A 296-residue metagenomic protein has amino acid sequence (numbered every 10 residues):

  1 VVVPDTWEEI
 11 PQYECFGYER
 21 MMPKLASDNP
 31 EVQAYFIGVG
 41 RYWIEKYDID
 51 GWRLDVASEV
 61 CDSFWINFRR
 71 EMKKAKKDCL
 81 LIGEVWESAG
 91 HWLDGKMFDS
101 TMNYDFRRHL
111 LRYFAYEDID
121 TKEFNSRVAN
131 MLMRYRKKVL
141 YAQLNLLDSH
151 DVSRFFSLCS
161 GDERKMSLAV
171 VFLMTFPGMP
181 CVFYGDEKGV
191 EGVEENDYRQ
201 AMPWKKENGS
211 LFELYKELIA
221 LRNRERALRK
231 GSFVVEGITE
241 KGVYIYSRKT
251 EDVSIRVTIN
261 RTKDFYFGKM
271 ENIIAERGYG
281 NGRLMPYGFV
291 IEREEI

Functional and structural regions predicted by a protein language model:
V1-K46, F68, H91: Substrate-binding/active-site clefts of carbohydrate-active enzymes
E19-Q33, D50-E59, L111-I119, S153-G161 (+1 more regions): The substrate-binding groove and active-site-proximal loops of carbohydrate-active enzymes, especially glycoside
E45, D55-K138, F172, E191-E217: Active-site-proximal helices and loops of the catalytic beta/alpha 8
I49, F98-D99, G178-M179: A structural motif
D50, S58-E59, W86-S88, D151-S153 (+2 more regions): Short, solvent-exposed loop/turn segments at secondary-structure junctions
D50-R53, L80-I82, A142-N145, P180-C181: Structural preference for beta-strand elements that scaffold enzyme active sites
K137-S160: Active-site clefts of carbohydrate-active enzymes
E163, P177-V182, D186-I296: Carbohydrate-interacting/catalytic domains
